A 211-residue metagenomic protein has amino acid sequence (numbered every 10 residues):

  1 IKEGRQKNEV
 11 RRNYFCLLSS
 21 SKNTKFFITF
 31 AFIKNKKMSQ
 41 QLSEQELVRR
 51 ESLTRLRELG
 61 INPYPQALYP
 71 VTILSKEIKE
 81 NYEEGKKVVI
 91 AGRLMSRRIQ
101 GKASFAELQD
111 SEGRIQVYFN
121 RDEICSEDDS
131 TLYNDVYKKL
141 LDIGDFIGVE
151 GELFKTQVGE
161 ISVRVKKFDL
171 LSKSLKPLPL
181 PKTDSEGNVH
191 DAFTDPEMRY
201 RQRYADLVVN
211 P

Functional and structural regions predicted by a protein language model:
K7-N8, N13, K22-F26, N35-K37: Polybasic, lysine-rich low-complexity intrinsically disordered segments
T29-P211: Class II aminoacyl-tRNA synthetase catalytic cores and aaRS-like
